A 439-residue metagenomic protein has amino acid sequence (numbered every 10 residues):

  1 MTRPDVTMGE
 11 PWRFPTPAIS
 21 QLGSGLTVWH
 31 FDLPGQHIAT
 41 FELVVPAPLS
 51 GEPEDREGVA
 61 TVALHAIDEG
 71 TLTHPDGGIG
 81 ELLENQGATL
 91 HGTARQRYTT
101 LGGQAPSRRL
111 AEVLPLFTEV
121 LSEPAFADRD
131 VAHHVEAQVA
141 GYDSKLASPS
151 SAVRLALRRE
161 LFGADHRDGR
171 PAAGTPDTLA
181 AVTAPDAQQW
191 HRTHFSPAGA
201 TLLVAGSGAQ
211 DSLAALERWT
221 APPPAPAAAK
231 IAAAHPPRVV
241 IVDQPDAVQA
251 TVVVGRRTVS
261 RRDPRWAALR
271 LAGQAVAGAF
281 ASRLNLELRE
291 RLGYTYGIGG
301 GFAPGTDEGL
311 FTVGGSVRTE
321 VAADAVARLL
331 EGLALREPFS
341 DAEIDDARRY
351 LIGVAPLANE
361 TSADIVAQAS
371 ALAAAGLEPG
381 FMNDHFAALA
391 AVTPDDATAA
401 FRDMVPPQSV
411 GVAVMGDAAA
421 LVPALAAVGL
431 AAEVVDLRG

Functional and structural regions predicted by a protein language model:
M1-A39: N- or domain-start disorder-to-order transition segments that initiate the globular core
M1-P4, G78-A227, R291-G293, G297-G439: Charge-rich, well-structured scaffold segments of protease-associated domains
P11-F14, N85, A233-H235: Short solvent-exposed loop/turn micro-motifs enriched in small/polar/acidic residues
A18-S20, V242-Q244, A303: Short Gly/Pro-enriched turn/cap motifs at secondary-structure boundaries
L22, G35, H194-S196, P245-D246 (+1 more regions): Extracellular/periplasmic catalytic domains that process cell-envelope and extracellular macromolecules
V28-A47, E57, G199, A225-S282 (+1 more regions): His/Glu-based metal-binding/catalytic segments typifying zinc-dependent metallopeptidases
T40-S107, R170, G278-Y294: M16/MPP (pitrilysin/insulinase) zinc-metallopeptidase core fold and M16-derived inactive scaffolds
A63-T71, T118-S122, V276-F280, L330-E337: Short amphipathic alpha-helical signal-transduction/dimerization elements
